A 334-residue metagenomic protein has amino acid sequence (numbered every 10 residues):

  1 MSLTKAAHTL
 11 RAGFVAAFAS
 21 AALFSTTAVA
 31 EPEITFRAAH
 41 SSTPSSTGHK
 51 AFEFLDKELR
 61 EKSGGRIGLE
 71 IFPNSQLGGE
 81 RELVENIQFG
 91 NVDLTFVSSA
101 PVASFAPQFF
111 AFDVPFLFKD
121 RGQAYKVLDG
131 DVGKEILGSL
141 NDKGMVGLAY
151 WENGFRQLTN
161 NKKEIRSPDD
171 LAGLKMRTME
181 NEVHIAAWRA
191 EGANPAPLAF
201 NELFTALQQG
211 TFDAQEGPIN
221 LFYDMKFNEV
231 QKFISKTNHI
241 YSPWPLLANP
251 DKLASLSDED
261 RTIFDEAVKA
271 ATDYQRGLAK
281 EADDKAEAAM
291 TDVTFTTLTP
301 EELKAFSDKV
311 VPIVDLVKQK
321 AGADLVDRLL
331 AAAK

Functional and structural regions predicted by a protein language model:
S2-V15: Bacterial N-terminal signal peptides that target proteins for export
A17-V29: C-terminal segment of classical bacterial N-terminal signal peptides
E31-Q123, D131-K334: N-terminal secretory/targeting leader peptides
